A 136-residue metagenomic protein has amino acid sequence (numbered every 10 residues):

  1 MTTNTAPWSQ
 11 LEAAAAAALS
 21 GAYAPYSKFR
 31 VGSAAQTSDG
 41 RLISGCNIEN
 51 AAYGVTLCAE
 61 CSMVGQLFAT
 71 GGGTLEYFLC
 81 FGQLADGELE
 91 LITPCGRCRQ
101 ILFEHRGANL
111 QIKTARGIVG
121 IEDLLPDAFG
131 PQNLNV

Functional and structural regions predicted by a protein language model:
T2-A18, T70-V136: C-terminal binding/interaction regions
A15-A18, A59, M63: Stable alpha-helical structural segments in soluble proteins, enriched in small hydrophobic residues
A22: Conserved "HGTGT" condensation-loop signature of ketosynthase/thiolase-family condensing enzymes that catalyze
Y26-K28, H105: Short solvent-exposed loop/turn micro-motifs enriched in small/polar/acidic residues
K28-T37: Short beta-strand scaffold segments in enzyme catalytic cores
N47-C61: Compact, glycine-rich, soluble single-domain proteins
E60, Q66-G73: Active-site- and interface-proximal helix/loop "cap" or "latch" segments in soluble metabolic and energy-transducing
